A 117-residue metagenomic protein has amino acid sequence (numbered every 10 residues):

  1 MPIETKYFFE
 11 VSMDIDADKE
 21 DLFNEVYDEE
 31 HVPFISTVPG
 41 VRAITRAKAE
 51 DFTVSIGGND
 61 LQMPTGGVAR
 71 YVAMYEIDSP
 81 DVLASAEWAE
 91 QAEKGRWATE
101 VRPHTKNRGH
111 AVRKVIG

Functional and structural regions predicted by a protein language model:
M1-G117: Macromolecular interaction modules
